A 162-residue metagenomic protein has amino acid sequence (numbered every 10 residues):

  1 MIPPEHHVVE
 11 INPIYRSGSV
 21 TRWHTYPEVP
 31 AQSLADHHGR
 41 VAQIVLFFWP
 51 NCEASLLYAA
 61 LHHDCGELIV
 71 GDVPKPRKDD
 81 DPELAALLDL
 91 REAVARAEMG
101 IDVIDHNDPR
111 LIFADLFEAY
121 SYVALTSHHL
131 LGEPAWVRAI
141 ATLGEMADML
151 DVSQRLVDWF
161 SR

Functional and structural regions predicted by a protein language model:
E5-V8, E28-Q32, I104-D108: Short, solvent-exposed segments of well-ordered alpha helices
I11-H37: Active-site flanking loop/helix segments enriched in acidic
H24-P27, Q32, L68-I69, R91 (+1 more regions): Metal-dependent nucleotide-binding catalytic modules
P27-L56: Alpha-helical phosphate/pyrophosphate-handling elements in metalloenzyme active cores
S55-D72, D115: His-Asp-centered metal-binding catalytic motifs of divalent-metal-dependent phosphohydrolases/nucleases
H62, D102-R162: Divalent metal-dependent phosphate-bond-processing catalytic cores, especially two-metal-ion Mg2+/Mn2+ enzymes that act
V73-D89: Post-HEXXH active-site segment of zinc metalloproteases
L84-V103: Post-HExxH zinc-binding segment in Zn-dependent metallohydrolases
